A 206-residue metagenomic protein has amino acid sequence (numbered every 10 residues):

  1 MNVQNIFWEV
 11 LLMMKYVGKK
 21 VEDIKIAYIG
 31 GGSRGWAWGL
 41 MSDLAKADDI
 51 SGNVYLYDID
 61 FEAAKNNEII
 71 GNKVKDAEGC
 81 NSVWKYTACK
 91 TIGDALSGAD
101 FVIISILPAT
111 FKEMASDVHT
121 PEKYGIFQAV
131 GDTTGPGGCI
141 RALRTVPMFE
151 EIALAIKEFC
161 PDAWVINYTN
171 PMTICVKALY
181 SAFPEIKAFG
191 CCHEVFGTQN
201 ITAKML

Functional and structural regions predicted by a protein language model:
N2-L12: Short, Lys/Arg-enriched N-terminal segments with co-localized hydrophobic residues within the first ~10-30 amino acids
M13-V21: A short, basic/flexible loop-to-alpha-helix module at the beginning of a structural domain
K20, I24-V54: N-terminal Rossmann-like dinucleotide-binding module
G39, N66, M114-S116, K177-S181 (+1 more regions): Short acidic, glycine/serine/threonine-rich loops at helix termini
K46-E78: Glycine-rich phosphate-binding loop and adjoining beta1-alpha1-beta2 segment of Rossmann-like nucleotide-binding folds
Y57-A63, K85-D162: Rossmann-like NAD(P)-binding element
D76-T87: A short helix-to-beta-strand connector/capping loop
E150-K157, P161-L206: Rossmann-like dinucleotide-binding core of oxidoreductases
